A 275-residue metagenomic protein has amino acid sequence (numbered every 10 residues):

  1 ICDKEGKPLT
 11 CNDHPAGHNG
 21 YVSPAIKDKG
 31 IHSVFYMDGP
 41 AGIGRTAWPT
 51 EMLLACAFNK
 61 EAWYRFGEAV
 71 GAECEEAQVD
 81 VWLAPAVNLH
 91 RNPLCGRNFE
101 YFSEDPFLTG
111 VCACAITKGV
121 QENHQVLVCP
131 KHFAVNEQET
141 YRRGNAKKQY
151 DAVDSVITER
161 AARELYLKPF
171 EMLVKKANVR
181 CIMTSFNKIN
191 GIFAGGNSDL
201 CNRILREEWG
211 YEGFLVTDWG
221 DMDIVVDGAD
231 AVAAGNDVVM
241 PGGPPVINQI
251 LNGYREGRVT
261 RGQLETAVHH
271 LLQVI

Functional and structural regions predicted by a protein language model:
I1-I275: Glycoside hydrolase catalytic-domain context in secreted enzymes
